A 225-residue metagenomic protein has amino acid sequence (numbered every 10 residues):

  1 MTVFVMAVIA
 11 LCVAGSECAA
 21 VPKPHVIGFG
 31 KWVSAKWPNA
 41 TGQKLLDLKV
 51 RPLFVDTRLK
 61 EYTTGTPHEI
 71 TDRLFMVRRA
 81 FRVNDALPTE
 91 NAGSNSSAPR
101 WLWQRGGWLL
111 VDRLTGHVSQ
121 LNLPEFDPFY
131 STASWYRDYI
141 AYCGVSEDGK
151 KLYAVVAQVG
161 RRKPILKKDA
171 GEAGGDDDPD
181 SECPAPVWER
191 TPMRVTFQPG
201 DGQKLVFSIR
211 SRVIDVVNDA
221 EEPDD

Functional and structural regions predicted by a protein language model:
V3-C12: Bacterial N-terminal signal peptides
V13-W101: Terminal domain-start segments
G30-D56, W103-L121, Y153-E172, F207-P223: Surface-exposed loop/turn elements that mediate protein-protein interactions on large endomembrane-trafficking
T66-T71, S131-Y139, P184-V195: Blade-terminus and WD-like Trp-Asp/Gly-His loop motifs, strongest in beta-propeller folds
R78-F81, P99-L102, Y142-D148, F197-G202: Beta-strand C-termini and the immediately following turn/loop, strongest in propeller blades
W108-L110, T115-G149: Mid-length scaffold segments of soluble, non-membrane domains
P124-Y130, G171-D178: Short coil/turn segments at the loop-to-beta-strand junctions that recur within blades of beta-propeller repeat folds
E182-D225: Hydrophilic extracytoplasmic domains
